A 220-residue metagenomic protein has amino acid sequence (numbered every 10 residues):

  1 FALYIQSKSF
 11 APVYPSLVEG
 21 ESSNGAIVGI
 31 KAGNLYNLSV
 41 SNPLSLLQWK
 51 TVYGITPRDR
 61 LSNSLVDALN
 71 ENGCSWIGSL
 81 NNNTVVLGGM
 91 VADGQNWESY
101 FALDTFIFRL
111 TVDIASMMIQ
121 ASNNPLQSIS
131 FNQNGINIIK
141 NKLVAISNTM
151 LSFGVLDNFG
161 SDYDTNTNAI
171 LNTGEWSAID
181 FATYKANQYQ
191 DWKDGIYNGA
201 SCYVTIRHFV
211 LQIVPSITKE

Functional and structural regions predicted by a protein language model:
F1-K8, V214-E220: Surface-exposed flexible segments
L3-I139: Extended basic-aromatic, gly/pro-enriched interface segments that bind polyanionic ligands
G89-E220: Structured, hydrophobic secondary-structure cores that serve as assembly/anchoring elements
